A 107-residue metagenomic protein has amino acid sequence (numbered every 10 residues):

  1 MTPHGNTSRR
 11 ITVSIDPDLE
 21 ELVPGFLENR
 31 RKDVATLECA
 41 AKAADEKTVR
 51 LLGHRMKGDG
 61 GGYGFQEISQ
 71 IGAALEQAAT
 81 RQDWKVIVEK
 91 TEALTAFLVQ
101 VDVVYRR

Functional and structural regions predicted by a protein language model:
M1-R107: Two-component system phosphorelay core
